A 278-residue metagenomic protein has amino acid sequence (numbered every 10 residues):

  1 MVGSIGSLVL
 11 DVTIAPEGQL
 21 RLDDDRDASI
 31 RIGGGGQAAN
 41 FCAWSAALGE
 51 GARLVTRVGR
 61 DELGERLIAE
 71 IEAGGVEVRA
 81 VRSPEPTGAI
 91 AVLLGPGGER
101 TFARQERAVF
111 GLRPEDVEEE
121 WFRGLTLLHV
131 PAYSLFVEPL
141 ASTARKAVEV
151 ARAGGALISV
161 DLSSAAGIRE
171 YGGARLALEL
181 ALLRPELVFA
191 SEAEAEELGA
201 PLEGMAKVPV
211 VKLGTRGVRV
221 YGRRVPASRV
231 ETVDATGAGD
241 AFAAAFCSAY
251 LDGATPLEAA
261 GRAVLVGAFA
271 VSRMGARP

Functional and structural regions predicted by a protein language model:
M1-V55, E62-A69, A73, I90 (+1 more regions): Glycine-rich phosphate/adenosyl-contacting loop at the front of the ribokinase-like
M1-V9, E70-R82, G95-R223: Ribokinase/PfkB-type carbohydrate-kinase core domain
L8-P16, L48, G74, V150-G154 (+5 more regions): Change "in soluble alpha/beta enzymes" to "in soluble alpha/beta proteins
R26-D27, E149-V150, A200-P278: Conserved phosphate-binding/catalytic region of the ribokinase-like
G34-A38, L140, G239: Short, conserved glycine- and acidic-residue-centered signature motifs in active-site or ligand-binding loops
G35-N40, R145, L257, G261: Glycine-rich phosphate-binding loop at the start of an alpha helix
S45, S191, G239: Short, conserved phosphate/pyrophosphate- and ester-handling motifs at nucleotide-, phospho-/glycolipid
E85-G88: Short acidic/glycine-enriched loop/turn segments that link adjacent beta-strands
